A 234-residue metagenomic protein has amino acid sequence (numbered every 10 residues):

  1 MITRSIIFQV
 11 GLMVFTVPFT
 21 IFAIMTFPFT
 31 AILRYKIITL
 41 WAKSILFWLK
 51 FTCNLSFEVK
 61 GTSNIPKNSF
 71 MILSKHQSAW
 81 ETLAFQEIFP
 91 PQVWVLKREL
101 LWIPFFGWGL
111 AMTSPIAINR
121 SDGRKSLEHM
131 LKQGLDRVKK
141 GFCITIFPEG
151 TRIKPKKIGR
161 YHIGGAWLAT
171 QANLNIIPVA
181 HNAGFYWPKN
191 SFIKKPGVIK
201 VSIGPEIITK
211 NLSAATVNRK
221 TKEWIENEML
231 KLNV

Functional and structural regions predicted by a protein language model:
M1-F27, L40, S63-I65, T216-V234: Membrane-interfacial terminal anchoring regions of lipid-handling membrane enzymes
I2, E128-V234: Non-catalytic C-terminal accessory region of glycerolipid acyltransferases and related lyso-lipid remodeling enzymes
T20-L40, K50-T52, P66-G123: Catalytic core of membrane glycerolipid acyltransferases/transacylases, capturing the structured, soluble-facing
F51-K60, L127-E128, N182-F185: Short gly/ser/thr-rich secondary-structure transition/capping motifs
V59, I72, W94-V95, V201-I203: Generic preference for hydrophobic
K60, V95-K97, I118-R120, P148 (+1 more regions): Thr-Gly-centered strand-to-loop micro-motif
